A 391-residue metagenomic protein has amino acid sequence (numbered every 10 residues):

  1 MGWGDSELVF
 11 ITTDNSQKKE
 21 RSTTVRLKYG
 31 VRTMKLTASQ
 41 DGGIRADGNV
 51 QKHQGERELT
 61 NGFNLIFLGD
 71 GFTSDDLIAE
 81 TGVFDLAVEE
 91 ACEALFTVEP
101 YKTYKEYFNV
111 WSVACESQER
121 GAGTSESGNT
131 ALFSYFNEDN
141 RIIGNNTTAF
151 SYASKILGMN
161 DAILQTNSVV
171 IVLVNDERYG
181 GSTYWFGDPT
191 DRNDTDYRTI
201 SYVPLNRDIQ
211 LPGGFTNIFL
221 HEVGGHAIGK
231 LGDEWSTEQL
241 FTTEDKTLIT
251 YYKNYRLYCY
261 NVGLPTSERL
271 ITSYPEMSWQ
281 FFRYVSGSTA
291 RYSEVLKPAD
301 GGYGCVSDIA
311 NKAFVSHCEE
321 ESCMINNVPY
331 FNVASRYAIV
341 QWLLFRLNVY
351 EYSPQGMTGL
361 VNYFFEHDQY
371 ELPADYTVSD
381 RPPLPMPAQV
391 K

Functional and structural regions predicted by a protein language model:
M1-I11: Surface-exposed binding patches on compact interaction domains or structured appendages
T13-K19: Short, surface-exposed loop/turn segments at beta-strand-coil junctions that are enriched for proline with nearby
K19-Y29: A short beta-strand micro-motif common to beta-rich folds, especially ectodomain repeats
L36-G43: Interdomain boundary/hinge segments at the C-termini of tandem beta-sandwich modules
I44-Q165, L344, Y352-V390: Propeptide-to-catalytic entry region of secreted or membrane-anchored zinc metalloproteases
I78-D85, N193-V223: Short pre-active-site segment immediately N-terminal to the catalytic Zn-binding motif
G121-T124, S151, K155-Q165, V174-Y202: Catalytic zinc-binding patch centered on the HExxH motif and its immediate surroundings that defines zinc-dependent
E234-K391: Replace "(M1/M4/M9/M12/WLM)" with "(e.g., M1/M4/M8/M9/M12/M26/WLM)" and add "not limited to" to clarify scope
